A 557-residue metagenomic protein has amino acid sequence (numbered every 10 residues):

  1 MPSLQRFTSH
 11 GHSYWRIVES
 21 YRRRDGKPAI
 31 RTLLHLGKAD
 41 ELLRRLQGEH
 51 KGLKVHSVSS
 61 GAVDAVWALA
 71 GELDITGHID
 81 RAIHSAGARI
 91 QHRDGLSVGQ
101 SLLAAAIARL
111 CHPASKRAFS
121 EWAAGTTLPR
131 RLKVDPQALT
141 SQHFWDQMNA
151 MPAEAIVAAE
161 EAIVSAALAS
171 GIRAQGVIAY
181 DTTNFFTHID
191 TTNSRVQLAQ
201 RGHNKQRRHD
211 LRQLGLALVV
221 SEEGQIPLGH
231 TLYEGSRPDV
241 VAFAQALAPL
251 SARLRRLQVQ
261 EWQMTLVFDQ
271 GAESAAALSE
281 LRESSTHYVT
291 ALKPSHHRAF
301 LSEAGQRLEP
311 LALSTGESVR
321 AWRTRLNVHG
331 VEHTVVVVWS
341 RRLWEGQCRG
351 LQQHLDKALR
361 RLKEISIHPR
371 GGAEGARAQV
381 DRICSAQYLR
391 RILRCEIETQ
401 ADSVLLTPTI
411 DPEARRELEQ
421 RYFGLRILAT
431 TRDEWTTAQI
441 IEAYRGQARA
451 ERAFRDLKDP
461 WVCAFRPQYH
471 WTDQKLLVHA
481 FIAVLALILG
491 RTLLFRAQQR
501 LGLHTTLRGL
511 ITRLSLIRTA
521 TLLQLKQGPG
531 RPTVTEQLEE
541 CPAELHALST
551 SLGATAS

Functional and structural regions predicted by a protein language model:
M1-Q100: Conserved glycine(s) in the ABC-transporter nucleotide-binding domain "signature"
S3-L4, S9-W15, R24-A29, A86-S557: Anion-binding and metal-coordination hotspots
